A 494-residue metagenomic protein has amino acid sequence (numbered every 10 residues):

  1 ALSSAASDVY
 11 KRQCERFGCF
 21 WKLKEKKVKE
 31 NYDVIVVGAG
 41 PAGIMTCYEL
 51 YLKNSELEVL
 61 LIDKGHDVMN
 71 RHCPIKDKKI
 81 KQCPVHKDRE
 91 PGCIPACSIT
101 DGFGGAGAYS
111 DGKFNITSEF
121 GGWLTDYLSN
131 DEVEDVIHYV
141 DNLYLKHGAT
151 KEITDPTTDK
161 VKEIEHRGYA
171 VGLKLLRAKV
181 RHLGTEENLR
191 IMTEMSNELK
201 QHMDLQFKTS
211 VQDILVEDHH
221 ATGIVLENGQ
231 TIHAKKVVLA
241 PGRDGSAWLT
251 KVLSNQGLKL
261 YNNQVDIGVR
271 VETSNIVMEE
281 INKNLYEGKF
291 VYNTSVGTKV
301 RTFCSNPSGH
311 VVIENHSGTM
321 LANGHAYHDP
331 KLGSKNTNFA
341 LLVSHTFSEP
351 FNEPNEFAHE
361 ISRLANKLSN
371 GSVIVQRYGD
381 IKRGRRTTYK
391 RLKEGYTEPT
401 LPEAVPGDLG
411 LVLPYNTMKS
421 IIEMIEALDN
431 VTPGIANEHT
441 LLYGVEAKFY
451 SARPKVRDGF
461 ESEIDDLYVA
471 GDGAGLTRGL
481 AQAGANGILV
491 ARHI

Functional and structural regions predicted by a protein language model:
A1-Q13: Single conserved hydrophobic/aromatic residue that forms the stacking wall/gate of nucleotide- or nucleobase-binding
Q13-L23, V28-T117, G121, D159-K162 (+2 more regions): Residues forming the flavin
G121-H138: Short, surface-exposed, low-complexity cationic segments
L128, V140-H147: Conserved catalytic/binding loops enriched for acidic/polar residues
D131-E134, T158, K162: Alpha-helix N-cap/helix-start motif at coil-to-helix transitions, marked by capping-box chemistry
T150-K151: Compact, glycine/acidic-enriched structural inserts
